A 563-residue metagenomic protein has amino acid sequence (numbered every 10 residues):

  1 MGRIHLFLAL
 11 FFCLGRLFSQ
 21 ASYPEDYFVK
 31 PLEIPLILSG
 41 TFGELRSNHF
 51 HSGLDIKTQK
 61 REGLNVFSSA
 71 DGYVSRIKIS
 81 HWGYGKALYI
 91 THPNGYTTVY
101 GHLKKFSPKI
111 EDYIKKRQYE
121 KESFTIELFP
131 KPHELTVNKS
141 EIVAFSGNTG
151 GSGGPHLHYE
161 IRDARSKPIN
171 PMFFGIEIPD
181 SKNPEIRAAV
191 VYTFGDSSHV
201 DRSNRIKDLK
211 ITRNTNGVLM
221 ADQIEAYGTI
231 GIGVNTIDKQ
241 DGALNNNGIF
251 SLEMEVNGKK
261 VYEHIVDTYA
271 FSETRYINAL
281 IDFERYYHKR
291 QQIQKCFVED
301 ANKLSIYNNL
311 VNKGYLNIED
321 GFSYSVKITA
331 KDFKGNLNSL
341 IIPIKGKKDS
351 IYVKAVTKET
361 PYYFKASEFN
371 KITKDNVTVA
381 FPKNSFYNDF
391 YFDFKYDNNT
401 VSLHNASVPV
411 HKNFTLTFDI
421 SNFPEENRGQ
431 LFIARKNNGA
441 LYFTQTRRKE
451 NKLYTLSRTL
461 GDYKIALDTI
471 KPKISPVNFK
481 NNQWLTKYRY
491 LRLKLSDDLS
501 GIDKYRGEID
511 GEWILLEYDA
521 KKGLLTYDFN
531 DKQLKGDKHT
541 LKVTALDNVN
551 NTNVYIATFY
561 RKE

Functional and structural regions predicted by a protein language model:
M1-D26: Bacterial Sec-dependent N-terminal signal peptides
S19-T97, K104-K109, F124-H133, N138-K139 (+3 more regions): Surface-exposed, glycine-biased beta-strand/turn segments
N138, P179, F194-H199, S203-D349 (+2 more regions): Long, low-complexity serine/threonine/glycine- and acidic-rich segments characteristic of extracellular
L157-E177, P343-I344, R448-I470: Short, structured interface segments
N183-A188, K471-N478: Proline-enriched interdomain boundary motifs that mark the N-terminal boundary and often initiate the first structured
G233-I237, T417-S421, Y490-D498: Short edge beta-strand/loop segments characteristic of extracellular beta-sandwich folds
I351-V353, F364-K365, D389-F432, F479-N481 (+1 more regions): Proteolytic processing hotspots in large secreted/extracellular or virion-associated proteins and select intracellular
S407-Y463, K504-R506, W513-L515: Proteolytic-maturation and junctional protease-sensitive modules
